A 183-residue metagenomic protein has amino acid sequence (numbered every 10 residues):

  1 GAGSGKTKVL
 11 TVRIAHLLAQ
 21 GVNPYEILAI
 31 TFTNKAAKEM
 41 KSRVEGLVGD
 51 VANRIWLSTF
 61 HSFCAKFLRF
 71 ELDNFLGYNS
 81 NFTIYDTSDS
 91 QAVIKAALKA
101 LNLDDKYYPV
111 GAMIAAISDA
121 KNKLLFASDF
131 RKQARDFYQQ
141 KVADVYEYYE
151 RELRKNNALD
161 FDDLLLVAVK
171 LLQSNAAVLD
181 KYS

Functional and structural regions predicted by a protein language model:
G1-V12: Walker A/P-loop
A15-S183: A basic/glycine-biased coupling hinge at the interface between accessory DNA-binding modules
